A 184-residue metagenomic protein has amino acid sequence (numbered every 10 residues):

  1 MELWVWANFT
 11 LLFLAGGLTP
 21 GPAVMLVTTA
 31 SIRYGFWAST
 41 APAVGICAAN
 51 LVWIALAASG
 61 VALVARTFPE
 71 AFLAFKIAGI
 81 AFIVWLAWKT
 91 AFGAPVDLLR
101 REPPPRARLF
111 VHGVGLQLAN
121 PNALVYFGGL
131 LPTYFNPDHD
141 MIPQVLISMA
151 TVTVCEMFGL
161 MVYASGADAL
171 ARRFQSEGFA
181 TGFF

Functional and structural regions predicted by a protein language model:
E2-L73, G129-T153, A164-A167: Juxtamembrane transmembrane-helix termini in multi-pass membrane transport proteins
L14, L18, L51-V52, W88 (+3 more regions): Hydrophobic/aromatic residues within the transmembrane alpha-helices of Major Facilitator Superfamily
G21, G35, N120-P121, S176-E177: Short loop-to-helix capping motifs
F36-V44, P104-G115, E177: Juxtamembrane helix-capping/reentrant segments at transmembrane boundaries
T67-P95, T153-Y163, A171-F184: Selective transmembrane alpha-helices of multi-pass membrane proteins
I80, A119-L130: Core segments of transmembrane alpha-helices that mediate helix-helix packing or line hydrophobic substrate/ligand
F92-R108: Flexible cytoplasmic inter-helical loops of multi-pass small-molecule transporters
